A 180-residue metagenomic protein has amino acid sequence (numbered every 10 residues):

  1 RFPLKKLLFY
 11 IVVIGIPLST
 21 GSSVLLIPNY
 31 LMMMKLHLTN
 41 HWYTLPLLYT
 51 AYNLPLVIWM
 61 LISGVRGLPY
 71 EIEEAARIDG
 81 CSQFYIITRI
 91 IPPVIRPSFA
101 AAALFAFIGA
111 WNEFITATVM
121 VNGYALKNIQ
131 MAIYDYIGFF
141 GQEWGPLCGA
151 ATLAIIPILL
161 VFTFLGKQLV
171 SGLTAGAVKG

Functional and structural regions predicted by a protein language model:
R1-G180: A hydrophobic, multi-pass inner-membrane permease signature
